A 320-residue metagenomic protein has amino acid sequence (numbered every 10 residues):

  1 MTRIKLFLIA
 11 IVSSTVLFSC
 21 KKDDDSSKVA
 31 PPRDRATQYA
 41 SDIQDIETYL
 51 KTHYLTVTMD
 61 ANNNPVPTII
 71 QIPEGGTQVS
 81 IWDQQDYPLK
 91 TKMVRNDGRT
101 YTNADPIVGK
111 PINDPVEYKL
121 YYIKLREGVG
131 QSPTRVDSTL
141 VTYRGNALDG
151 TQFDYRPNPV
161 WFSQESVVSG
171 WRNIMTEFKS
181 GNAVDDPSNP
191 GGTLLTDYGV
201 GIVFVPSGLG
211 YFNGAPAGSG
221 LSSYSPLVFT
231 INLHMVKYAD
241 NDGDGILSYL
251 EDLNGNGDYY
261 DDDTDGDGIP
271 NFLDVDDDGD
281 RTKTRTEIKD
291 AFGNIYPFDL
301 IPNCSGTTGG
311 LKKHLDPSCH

Functional and structural regions predicted by a protein language model:
M1-L8: Bacterial N-terminal signal peptides that target proteins for export
A10-S13: Charge-dense, helix-prone N-terminal extensions
T15-S19: C-terminal motif of bacterial Sec signal peptides marking the signal peptidase cleavage site
K21-H320: Cross-family detector of peptidyl-prolyl cis-trans isomerase
